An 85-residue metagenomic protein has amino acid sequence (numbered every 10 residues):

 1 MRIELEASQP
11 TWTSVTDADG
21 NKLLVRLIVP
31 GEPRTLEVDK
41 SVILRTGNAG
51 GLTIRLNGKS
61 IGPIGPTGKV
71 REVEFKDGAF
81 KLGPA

Functional and structural regions predicted by a protein language model:
M1-I3, V42: Structural beta-strand segments of beta-rich domains
I3, A7-W12: Short loop/turn and low-complexity linker motifs enriched in small/turn-promoting residues
D17-A85: Extracytoplasmic
